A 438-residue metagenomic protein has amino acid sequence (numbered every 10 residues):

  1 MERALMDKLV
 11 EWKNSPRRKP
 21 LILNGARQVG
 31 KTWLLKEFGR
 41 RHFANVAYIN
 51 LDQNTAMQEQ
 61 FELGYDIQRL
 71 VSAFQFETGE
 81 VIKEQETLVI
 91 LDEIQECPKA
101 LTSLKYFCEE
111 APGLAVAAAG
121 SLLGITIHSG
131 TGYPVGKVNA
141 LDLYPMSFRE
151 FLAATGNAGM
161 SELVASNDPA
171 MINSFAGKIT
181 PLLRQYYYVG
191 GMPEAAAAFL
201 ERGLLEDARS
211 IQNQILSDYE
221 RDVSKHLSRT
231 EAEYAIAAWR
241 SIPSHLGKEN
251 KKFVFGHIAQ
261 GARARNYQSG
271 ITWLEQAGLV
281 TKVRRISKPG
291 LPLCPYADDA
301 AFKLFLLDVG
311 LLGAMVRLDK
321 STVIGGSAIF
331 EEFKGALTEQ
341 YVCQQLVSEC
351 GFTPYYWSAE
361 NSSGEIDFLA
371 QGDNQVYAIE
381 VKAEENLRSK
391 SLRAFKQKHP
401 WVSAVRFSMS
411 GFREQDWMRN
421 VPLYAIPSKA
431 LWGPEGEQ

Functional and structural regions predicted by a protein language model:
M1-P16: Pre-Walker A adenine-sensing motif
K31: Conserved lysine of the Walker
L34, F38: Hydrophobic positions on the alpha1 helix immediately C-terminal to the Walker A/P-loop
Q53-E84: Short glycine-rich substrate-engagement loop in P-loop NTPases that contacts/grips substrate
I90, A115-S121, D142: Structural recognition of the conserved hydrophobic beta-strand(s) that form the central parallel beta-sheet of P-loop
V116, L346, I366-E385, A404: Conserved catalytic cores of phosphodiester-cleaving nucleases, focusing on short active-site segments
I127-G247: Interdomain motor-coupling "hinge/lid" segment immediately C-terminal to the ATP-binding subdomain of NTP-driven enzymes
A197-E365, L369-A370: Accessory nucleic acid-recognition modules appended to NTPase machines
